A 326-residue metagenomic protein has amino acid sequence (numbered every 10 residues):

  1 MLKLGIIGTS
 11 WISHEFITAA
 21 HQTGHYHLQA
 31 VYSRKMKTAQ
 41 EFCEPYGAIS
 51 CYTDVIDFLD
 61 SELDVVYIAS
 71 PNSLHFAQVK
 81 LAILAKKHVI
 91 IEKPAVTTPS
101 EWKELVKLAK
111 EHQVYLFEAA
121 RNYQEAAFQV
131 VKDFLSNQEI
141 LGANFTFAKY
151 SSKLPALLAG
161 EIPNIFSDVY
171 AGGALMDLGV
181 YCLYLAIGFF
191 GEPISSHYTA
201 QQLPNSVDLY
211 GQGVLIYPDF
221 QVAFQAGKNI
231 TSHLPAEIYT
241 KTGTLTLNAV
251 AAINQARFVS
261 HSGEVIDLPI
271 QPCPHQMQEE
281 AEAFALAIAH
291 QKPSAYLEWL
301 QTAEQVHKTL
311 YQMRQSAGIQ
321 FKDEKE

Functional and structural regions predicted by a protein language model:
M1-Y46, E326: N-terminal Rossmann-like dinucleotide-binding module
Y46-L108: Beta-loop-alpha module in the N-terminal Rossmann-like domain of NAD(P)-dependent dehydrogenases, especially those
V65-Y67, A283-E326: C-terminal helix-rich "cap/oligomerization" subdomain common to oxidoreductases
I91-E92, L116-E118, L247: Hydrophobic residues in well-ordered beta-strands that form the structural core
E104-R121, I140-G142: Rossmann-fold dehydrogenase core element
E125-E192: Predominantly a Rossmann-like dinucleotide-binding segment in NAD(P)-dependent oxidoreductases
C182-I253, F284-A287: Contiguous beta-strand/loop segments that form the cofactor/metal-binding neighborhood of enzyme cores
Q271-E282: Active-site loop of classical SDR/Rossmann-like NAD(P)-dependent oxidoreductases, centered on the catalytic Tyr-X3-Lys
